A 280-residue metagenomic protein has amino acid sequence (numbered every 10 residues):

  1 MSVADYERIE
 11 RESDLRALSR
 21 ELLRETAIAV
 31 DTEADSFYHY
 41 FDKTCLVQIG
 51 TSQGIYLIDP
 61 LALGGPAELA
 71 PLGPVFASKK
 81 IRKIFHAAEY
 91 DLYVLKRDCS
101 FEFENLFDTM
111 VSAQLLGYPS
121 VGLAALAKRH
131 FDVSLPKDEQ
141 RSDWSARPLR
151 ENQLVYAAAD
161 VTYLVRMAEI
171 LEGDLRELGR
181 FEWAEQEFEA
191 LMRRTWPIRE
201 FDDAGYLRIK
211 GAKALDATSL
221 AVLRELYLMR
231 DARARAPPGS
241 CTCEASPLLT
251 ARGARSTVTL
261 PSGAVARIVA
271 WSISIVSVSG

Functional and structural regions predicted by a protein language model:
M1-R255, G263-A264, G280: DEDD superfamily 3′-5′ metal-dependent exonuclease/proofreading module
L260, I275-S277: Polybasic, low-complexity intrinsically disordered segments
L260, R267-I268: Intrinsically disordered, low-complexity basic segments at termini and long loops, enriched in Pro/Gly and/or Arg/Ser
I268-I275: Residues flanking N-terminal targeting/processing segments that define the start of mature chains
